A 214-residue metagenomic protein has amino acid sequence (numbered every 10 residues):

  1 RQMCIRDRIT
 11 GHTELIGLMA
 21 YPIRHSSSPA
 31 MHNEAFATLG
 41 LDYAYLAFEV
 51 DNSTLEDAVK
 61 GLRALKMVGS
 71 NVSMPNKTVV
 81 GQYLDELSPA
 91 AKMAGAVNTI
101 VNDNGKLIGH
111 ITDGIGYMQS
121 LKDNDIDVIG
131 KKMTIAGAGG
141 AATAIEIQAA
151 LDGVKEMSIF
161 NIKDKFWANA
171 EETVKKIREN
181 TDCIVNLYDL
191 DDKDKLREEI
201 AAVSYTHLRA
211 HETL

Functional and structural regions predicted by a protein language model:
R1-D7, T206-L214: Conserved small/polar residues in nucleotide/adenosyl-binding loops
T10-N124: Phosphate/diphosphate ligand-binding glycine-rich loop within oxidoreductases
A20, G130-A150: Glycine-rich adenosine-cofactor-binding loop
S27-F36, G140, A144-Q148, N169 (+1 more regions): Short, solvent-exposed amphipathic alpha-helices that sit in or adjacent to ligand/effector-binding or catalytic
L151-E156: Conserved S-adenosyl-L-methionine
M157-I177: NAD(P)-binding Rossmann-fold cofactor-contacting core
R178, D182-E212: Rossmann-like adenosine-cofactor binding region
